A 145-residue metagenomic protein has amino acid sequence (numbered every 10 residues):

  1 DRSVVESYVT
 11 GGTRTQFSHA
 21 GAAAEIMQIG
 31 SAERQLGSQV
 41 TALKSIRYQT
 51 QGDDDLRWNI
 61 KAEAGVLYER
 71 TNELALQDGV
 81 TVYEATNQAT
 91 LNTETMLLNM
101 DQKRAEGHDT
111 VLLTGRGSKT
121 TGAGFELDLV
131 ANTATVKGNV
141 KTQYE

Functional and structural regions predicted by a protein language model:
D1-E145: Mature-chain termini and adjacent capping regions
